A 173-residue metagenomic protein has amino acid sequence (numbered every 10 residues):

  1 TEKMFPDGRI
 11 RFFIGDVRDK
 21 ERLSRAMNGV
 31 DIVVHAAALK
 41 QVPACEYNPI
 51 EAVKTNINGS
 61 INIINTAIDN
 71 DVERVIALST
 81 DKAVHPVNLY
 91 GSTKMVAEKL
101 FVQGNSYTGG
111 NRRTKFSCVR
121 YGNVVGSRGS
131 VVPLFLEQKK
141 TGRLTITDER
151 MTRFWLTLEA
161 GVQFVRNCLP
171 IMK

Functional and structural regions predicted by a protein language model:
F5-I32: Conserved Rossmann-fold cofactor-binding substructure of NAD(P)-dependent oxidoreductases
F12-I14, A77, C118-R120: Conserved beta-strand scaffold in the Rossmann-like NAD(H)/NADP(H)-binding core of dehydrogenases/reductases
I14, K54, D148: Conserved residues in the N-terminal Rossmann fold of short-chain dehydrogenase/reductase
R18, A83, V124-G126: Conserved sequence/active-site signature of Rossmann-fold short-chain dehydrogenase/reductase
R18, K40, T152: Adenine-nucleotide cofactor-binding loop residues
E21, I57, I61, E159-V162: Conserved active-site region of classical short-chain dehydrogenase/reductase
H35, L39-P43, Y47-K99, Q103 (+1 more regions): Conserved Rossmann-fold NAD(P)-dependent oxidoreductase catalytic core, especially the SDR/UDP-sugar
L89, M95-M172: NAD(P)-dependent short-chain dehydrogenase/reductase
